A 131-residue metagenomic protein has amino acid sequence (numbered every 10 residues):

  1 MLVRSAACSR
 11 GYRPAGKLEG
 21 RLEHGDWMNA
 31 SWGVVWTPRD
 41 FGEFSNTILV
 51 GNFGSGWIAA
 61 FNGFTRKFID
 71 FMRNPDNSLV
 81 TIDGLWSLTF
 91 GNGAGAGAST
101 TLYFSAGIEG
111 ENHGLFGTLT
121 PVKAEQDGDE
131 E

Functional and structural regions predicted by a protein language model:
M1-E131: Sequence/structural signature of beta-propeller domains
